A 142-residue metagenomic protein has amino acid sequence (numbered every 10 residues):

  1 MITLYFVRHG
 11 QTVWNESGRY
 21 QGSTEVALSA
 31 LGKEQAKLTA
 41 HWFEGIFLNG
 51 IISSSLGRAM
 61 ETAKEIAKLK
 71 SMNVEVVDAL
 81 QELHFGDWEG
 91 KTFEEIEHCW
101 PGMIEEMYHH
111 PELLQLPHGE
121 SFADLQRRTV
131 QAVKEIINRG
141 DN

Functional and structural regions predicted by a protein language model:
M1, V13, M60, K68-L69 (+1 more regions): Active-site-adjacent alpha-helix immediately C-terminal to a catalytic or transition-state-stabilizing loop
M1-Y5, G50: Extreme N-terminal starter segment of soluble prokaryotic enzymes
F6-G10: Histidine-centered catalytic micro-motifs
Q11-E65, Q115-V130: Loop-to-helix element that buttresses phosphate recognition and phosphoryl-transfer chemistry
E16-R19, G102-L114: Short, basic/glycine-rich phosphate-binding loops at helix/coil junctions that contact nucleotide phosphates
K37-I104: Phosphate-coordination/substrate-recognition cap region in phosphate-metabolizing enzymes
